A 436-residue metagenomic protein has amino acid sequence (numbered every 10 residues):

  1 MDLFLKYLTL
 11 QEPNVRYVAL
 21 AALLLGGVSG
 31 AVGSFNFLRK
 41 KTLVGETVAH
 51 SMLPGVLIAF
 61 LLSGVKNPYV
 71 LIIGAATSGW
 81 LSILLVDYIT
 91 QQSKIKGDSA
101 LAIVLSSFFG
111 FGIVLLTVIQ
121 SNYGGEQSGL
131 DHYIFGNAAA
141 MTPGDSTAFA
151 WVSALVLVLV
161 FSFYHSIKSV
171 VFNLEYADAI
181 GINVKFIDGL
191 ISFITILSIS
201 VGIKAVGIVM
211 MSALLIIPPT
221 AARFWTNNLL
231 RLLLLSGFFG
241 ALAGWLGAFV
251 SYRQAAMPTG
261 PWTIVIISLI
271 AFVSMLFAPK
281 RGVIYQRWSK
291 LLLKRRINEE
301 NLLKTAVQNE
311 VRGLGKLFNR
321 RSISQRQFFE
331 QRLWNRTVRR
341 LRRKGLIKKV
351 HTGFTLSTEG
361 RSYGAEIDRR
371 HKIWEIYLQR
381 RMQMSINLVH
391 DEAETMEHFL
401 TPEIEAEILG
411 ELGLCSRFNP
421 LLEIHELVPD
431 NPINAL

Functional and structural regions predicted by a protein language model:
M1-G26: Membrane-interfacial amphipathic/re-entrant helices at transmembrane-helix boundaries
A19-L24, I72-T77, A102-I103, S146-W151 (+3 more regions): Hydrophobic alpha-helical transmembrane segments
F35-A49, L53-Y123, A222-S236, V250-M257: Short loop segments and helix-boundary regions at transmembrane helix junctions of multi-pass inner-membrane proteins
V104-L159: Transmembrane helix-bundle core of multi-pass membrane transporters and related energy-transducing complexes
V158-I191: Membrane-helix/interface signature in polytopic inner-membrane proteins
T259, T263-T305, H398, P402-P432: Membrane-interfacial segments at transmembrane helix termini in multi-pass membrane proteins
S289-F329: Short amphipathic alpha-helical interface segments
G313-L436: Structured cytosolic domains appended to multi-pass membrane proteins
